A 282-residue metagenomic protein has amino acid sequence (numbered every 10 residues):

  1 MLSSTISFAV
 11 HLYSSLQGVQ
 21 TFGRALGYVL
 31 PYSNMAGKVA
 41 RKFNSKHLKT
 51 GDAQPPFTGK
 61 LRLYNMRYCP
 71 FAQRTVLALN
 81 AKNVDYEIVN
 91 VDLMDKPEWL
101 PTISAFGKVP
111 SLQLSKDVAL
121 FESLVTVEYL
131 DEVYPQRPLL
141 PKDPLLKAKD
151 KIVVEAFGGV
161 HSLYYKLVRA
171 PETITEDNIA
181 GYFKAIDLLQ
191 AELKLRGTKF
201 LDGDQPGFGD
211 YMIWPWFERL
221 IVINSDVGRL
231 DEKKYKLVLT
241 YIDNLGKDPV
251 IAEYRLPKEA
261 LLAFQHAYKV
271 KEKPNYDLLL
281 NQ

Functional and structural regions predicted by a protein language model:
S4-G18, F22-L201, E272, L279-Q282: GST-like domain detector, emphasizing the conserved glutathione-binding G-site in the N-terminal thioredoxin-like
P110-Q113, M212, R255: Residues embedded in well-ordered beta-strands within globular domains across many folds
I152, A156-G159, A185-L188, P215-R219 (+1 more regions): Alpha-helical scaffold segments in carbohydrate-active enzymes
L201-D226, D231-K234, L239, L245: GST superfamily/GST-like fold recognition
K233-L262: A contiguous, mid-protein "functional segment" used to position or interact with cofactors/ions or partner subunits
A260-Q282: Acidic/histidine-enriched, glycine/proline-rich intrinsically disordered or flexible terminal extensions
